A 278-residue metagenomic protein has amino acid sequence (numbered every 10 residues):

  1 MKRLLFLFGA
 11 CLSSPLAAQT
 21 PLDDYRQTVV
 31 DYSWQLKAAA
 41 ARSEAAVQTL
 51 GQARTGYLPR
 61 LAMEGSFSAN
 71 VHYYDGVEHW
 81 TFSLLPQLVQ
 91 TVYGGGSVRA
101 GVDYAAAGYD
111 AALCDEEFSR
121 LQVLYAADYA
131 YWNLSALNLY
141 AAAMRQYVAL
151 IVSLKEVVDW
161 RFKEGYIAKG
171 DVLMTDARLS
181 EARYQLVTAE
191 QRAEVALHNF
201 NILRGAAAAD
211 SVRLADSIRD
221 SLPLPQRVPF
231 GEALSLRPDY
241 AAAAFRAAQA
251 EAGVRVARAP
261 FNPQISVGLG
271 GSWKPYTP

Functional and structural regions predicted by a protein language model:
L4-S13: Sec-dependent N-terminal signal peptides
A18-A62, T91-V92, A208-E251: Bacterial Sec-pathway N-terminal export signals of envelope proteins
T20, Q122-P238, R246-A248: Periplasmic alpha-helical coiled-coil/stalk elements that build and connect Gram-negative outer-membrane
K37, R60-H79, T91-L121, N138 (+2 more regions): Small/polar (Gly/Ser/Thr/Ala-rich) solvent-exposed segments that form structured loops/beta-strands/short helices used
F82-P86: Hydrophobic, lipid-facing positions within transmembrane beta-strands of outer-membrane proteins
Q87, G253-V256: Outer-membrane beta-barrel architecture
